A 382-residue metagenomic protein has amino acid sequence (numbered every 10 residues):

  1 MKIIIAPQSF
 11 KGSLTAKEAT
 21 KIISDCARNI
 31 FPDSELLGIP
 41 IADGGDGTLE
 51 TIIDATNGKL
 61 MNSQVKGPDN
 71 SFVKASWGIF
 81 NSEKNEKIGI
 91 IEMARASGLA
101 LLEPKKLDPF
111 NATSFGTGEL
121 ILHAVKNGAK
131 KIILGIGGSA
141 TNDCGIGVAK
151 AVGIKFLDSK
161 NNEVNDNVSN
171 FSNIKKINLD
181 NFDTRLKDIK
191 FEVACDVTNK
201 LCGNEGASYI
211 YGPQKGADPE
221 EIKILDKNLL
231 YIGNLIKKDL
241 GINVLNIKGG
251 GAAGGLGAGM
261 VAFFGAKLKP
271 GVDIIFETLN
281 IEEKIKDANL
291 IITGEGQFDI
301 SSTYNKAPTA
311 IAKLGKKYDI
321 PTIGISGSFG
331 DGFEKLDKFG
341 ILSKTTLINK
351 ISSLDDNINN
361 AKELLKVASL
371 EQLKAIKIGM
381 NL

Functional and structural regions predicted by a protein language model:
K2-I136, A140-L382: N-terminal loops that bind phosphate or other acidic moieties and the adjacent beta-alpha structural core
